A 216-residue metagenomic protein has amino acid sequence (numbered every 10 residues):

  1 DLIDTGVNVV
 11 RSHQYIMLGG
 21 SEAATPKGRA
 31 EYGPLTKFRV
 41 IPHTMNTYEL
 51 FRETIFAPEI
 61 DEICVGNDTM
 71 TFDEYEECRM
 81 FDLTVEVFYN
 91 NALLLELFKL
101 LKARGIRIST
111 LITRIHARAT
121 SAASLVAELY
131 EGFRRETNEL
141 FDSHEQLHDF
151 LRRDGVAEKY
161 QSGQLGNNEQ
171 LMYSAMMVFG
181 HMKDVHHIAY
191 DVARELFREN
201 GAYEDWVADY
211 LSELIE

Functional and structural regions predicted by a protein language model:
D1-R104: A structural motif corresponding to the C-terminal lobe/cap of the Radical SAM core domain
E62-E216: Radical SAM enzyme core and accessory elements
